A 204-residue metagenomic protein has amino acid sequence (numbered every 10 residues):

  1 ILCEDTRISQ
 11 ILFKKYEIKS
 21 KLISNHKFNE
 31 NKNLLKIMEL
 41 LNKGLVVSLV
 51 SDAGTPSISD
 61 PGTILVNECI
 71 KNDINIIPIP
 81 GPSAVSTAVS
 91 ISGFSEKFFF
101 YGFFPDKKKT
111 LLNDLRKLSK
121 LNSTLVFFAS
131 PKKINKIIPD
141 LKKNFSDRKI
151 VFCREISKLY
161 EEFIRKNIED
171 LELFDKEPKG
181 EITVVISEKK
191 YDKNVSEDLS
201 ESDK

Functional and structural regions predicted by a protein language model:
I1-I77, T87: Class I S-adenosyl-L-methionine
C3-I18, T87-G102, K107-K108, P139-K143: RNA substrate-binding interface of SAM-dependent RNA methyltransferases
T6-R7, S24-N31, P82, Y101-K107 (+1 more regions): Short, acidic/turn-prone active-site loops that include or flank metal/cofactor- and phosphate-binding residues
T6-R7, T63, P82-S83, P131-N135: Alpha-helix N-cap/helix-start capping motif
K19-K27, I76, E96-G102, D147-C153: Short hydrophobic/aromatic-enriched beta-strand-loop microsegments
K27, N42-V46, S123-K204: A contiguous loop/helix-start segment that scaffolds small-molecule binding in enzyme catalytic cores
D60-V66, L115, R165-D170: Charged helix-capping and loop-helix junction motifs
I64-L121: Class I SAM-dependent methyltransferase SAM-binding "motif I" and its flanking Rossmann-like core
